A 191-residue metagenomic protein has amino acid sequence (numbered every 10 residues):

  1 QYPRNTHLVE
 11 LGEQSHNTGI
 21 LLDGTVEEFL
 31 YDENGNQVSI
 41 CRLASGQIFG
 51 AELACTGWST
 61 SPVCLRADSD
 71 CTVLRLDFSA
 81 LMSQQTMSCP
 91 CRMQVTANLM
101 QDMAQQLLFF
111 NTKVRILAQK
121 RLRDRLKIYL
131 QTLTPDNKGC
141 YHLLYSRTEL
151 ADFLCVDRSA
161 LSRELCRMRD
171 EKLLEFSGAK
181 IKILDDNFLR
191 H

Functional and structural regions predicted by a protein language model:
Q1-D23: Regulatory nucleotide-sensing modules
H16-F29, S45-Q47: Glycine- and acidic-residue-biased ligand/ion/polar-headgroup-sensing regions
V26, L81-M82, L189: A generic structural signal for short hydrophobic patches within well-formed alpha-helices
V26-V38: A short beta-strand-loop-beta hairpin characteristic of the jelly-roll/cupin
S39-M100: Cyclic-nucleotide recognition modules
P90-C155: Polybasic "coupling" helices that flank or enter modular domains
Y129-H191: Phosphate-/nucleic-acid-contacting segments
